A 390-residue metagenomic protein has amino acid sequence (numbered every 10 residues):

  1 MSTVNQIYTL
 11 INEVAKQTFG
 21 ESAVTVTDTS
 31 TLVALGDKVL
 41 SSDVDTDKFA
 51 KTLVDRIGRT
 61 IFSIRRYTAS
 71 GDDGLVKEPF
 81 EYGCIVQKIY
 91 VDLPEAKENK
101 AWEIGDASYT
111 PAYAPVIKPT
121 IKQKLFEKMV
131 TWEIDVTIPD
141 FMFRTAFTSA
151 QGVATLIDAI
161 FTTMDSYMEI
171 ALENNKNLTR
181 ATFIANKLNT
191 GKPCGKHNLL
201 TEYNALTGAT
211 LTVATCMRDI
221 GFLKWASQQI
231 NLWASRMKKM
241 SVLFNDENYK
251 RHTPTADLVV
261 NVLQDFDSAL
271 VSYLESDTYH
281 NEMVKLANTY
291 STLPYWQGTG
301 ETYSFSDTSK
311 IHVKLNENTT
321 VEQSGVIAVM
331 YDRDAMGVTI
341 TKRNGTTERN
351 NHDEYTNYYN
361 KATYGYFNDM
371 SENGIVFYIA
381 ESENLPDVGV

Functional and structural regions predicted by a protein language model:
M1-I64, T68, H280-V390: Extended, compositionally biased alpha-helical segments that mediate assembly or anchoring
S2-Q6, L40-T52, Q151, T155 (+3 more regions): Alpha-helix boundary/N-cap detector
K48-V136: Assembly/oligomerization interface modules of large self-assembling protein complexes
I57, M164, M168, I230 (+1 more regions): Hydrophobic, Leu/Ile/Phe/Ala-enriched alpha-helical segments that form helix-helix packing faces
P119-C194, T356-K361: Long, contiguous amphipathic alpha-helices that act as assembly "spine/axial" helices in icosahedral shell and virion
L172, K176-Q228: KE-rich/KEKE low-complexity, intrinsically disordered/coiled-coil-prone tracts that act as electrostatic scaffolds
L211-I340: Extended oligomerization regions of viral-like shell subunits
